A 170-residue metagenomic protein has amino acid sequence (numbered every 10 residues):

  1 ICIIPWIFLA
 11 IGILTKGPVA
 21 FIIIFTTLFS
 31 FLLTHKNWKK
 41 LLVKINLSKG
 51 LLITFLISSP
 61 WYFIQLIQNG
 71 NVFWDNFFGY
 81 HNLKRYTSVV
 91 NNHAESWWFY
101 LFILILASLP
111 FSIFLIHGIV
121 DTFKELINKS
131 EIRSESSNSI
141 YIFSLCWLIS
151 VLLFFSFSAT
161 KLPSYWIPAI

Functional and structural regions predicted by a protein language model:
I1: Membrane-interface transmembrane helices that cradle and orient dolichyl/undecaprenyl
I4: Substrate-binding/catalytic cleft of secreted carbohydrate-active enzymes, primarily glycoside hydrolases
I7-F8, T15, A20-W166: Transmembrane-lumen/periplasm boundary regions of multi-pass, lipid-linked membrane glycan transferases
